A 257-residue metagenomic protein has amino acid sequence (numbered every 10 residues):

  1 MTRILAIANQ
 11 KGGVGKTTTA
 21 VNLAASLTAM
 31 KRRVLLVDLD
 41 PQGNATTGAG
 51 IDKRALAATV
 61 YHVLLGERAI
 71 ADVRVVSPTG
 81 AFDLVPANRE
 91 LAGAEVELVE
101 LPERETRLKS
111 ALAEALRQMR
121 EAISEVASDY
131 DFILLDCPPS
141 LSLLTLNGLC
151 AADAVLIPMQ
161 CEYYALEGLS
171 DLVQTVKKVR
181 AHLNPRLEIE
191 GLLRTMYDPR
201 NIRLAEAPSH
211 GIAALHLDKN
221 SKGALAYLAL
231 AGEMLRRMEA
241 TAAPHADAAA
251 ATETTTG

Functional and structural regions predicted by a protein language model:
M1-G257: P-loop NTP-binding core
